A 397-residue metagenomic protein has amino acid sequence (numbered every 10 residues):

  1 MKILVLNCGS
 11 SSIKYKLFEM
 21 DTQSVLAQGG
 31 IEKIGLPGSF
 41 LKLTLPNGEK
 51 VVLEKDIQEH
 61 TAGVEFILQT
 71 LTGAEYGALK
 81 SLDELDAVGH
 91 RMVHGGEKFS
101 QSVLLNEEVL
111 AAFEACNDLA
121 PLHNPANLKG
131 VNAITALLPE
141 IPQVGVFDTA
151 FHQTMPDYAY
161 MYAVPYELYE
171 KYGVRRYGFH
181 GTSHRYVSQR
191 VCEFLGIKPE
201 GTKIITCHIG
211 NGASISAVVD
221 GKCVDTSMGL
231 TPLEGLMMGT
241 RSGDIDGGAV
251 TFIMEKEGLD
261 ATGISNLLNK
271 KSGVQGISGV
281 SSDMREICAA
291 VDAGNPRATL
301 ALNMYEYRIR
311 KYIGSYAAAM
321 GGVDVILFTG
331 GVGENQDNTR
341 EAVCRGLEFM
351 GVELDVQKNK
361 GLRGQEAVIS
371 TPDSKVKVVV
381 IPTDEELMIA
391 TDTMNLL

Functional and structural regions predicted by a protein language model:
M1-G96: N-terminal glycine/serine-rich phosphate-binding loop of ATP-dependent small-molecule kinases, especially carbohydrate
G9, H90-V93, I209, V323 (+1 more regions): Glycine-rich beta-strand-to-loop/alpha-helix junction loops that act as flexible
T70-L85, V191-K198, I313-D324: Phosphate/pyrophosphate-binding loops at sites that engage ATP/ADP/AMP, CoA/4′-phosphopantetheine, polyphosphate
L71, E75-H123, V144, A150-A159: Short beta-strand-loop/turn "lid" adjacent to the catalytic site in phosphate-handling enzymes
F151-K256: Glycine-rich phosphate-binding loop of actin/hexokinase-like ATP-binding domains
V219, D225-D260, N266, G330-G361: Catalytic phosphate/nucleotide-handling subdomain of diverse soluble enzymes
N266, G273-I277, M284-A319: Adenine-nucleotide phosphate-binding core of ATP-dependent small-molecule kinases
T299, N303-A319, V323-D324, G333-L397: Internal helix-turn-beta structural module
